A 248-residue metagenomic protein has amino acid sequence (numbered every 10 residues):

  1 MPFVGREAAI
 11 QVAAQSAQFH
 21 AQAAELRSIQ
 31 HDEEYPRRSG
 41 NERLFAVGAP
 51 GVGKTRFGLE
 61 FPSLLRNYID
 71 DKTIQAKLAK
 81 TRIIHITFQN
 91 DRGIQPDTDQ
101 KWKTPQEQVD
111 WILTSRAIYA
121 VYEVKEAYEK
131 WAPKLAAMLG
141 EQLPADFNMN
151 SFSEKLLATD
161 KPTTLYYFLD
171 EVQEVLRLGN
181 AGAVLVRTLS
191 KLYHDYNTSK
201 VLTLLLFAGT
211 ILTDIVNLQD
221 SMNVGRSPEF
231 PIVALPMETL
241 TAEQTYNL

Functional and structural regions predicted by a protein language model:
M1-F3, A13, A46, I86 (+4 more regions): Generic structural hydrophobic/aromatic packing signal, biased to beta-strands
M1-G51, R56-L65: Walker A/P-loop-proximal flanking segment of P-loop NTPase domains
R6-Q18, D146-N150, V186, S190 (+1 more regions): Short, well-ordered alpha-helical scaffold segments within catalytic/effector domains
Q18, S28, D99-K101, D220 (+1 more regions): Surface-exposed beta-strand edges and their flanking turn/coil or helix-capping segments
F19-R38, L64-Q75, S153-D160, L189-S199 (+1 more regions): Alpha-helix termini
E25-L26, I69, E107-V121, L189-K191 (+2 more regions): Short, surface-exposed linear patches
G40-A183, L202-T203: P-loop NTPase nucleotide-binding core
K161-Y166, E174-L248: The catalytic "switch" region of P-loop NTPases
